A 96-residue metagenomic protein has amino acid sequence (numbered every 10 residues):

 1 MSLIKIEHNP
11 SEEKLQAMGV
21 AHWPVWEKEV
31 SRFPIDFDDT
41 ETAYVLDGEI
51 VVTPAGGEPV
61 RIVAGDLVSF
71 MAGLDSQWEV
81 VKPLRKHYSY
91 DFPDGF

Functional and structural regions predicted by a protein language model:
M1-A17: Transition segment at domain starts
N9-S11, G19-D38, M71-A72: Conserved short histidine dyad/triad with adjacent acidic residue
A17, F33-D38, P54, V60-R61 (+1 more regions): Short histidine-centered beta-strand/loop micro-motifs that create catalytic or ligand/metal-coordination sites
I35, V52, K86-S89: Short hydrophobic/aromatic-rich beta-strand segments that constitute the beta-sheet cores of beta-sandwich/beta-barrel
F37-V52: Short, conserved beta-strand element in jelly-roll/cupin
G56-A72: Short acidic-glycine-tyrosine-enriched beta hairpin
A72-F96: Ligand-binding loop in jelly-roll beta-barrel domains
